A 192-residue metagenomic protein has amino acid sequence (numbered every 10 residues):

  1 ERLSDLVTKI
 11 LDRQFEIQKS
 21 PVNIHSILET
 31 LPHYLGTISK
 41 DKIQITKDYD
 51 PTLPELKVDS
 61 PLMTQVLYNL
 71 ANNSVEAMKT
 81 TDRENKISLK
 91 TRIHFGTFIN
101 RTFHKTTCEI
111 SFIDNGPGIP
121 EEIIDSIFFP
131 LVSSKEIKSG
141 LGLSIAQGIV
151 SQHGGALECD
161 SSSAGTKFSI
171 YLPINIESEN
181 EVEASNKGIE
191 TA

Functional and structural regions predicted by a protein language model:
E1-K42: Conserved DHp (HisKA) dimerization/phosphotransfer helix of two-component histidine kinases, i.e., the long coiled-coil
F15-Q18, E55-V58, S134: Conserved micro-motifs of the catalytic ATP-binding
K42-P54, R92-H94: Conserved catalytic submotifs in the C-terminal HATPase_c
T106-T107, I119-L131: Short conserved segment of the HATPase_c
D114: Acidic ATP/Mg2+-coordinating residue in the GHKL
G142, A146: Short alpha-helical Gxxx[C/S/T] motif in the catalytic ATP-binding
I149-V150: Detector for a conserved hydrophobic position within an alpha-helical segment of the HATPase_c
G154-G155, C159: Conserved glycine-rich
